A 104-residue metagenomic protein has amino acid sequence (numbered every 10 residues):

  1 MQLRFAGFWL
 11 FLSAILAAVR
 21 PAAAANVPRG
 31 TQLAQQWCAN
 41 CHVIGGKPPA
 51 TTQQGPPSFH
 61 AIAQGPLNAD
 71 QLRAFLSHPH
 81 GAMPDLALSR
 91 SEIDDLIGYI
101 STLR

Functional and structural regions predicted by a protein language model:
M1-W9: Bacterial N-terminal signal peptides that target proteins for export
W9-A17: Bacterial N-terminal signal peptides
R20-A24: Sec/Tat signal peptide C-region and signal peptidase I cleavage site
A25-G55, P79-A82, T102-R104: Periplasmic/extracellular electron-transfer cofactor-ligation site, primarily the c-type cytochrome heme-c attachment
Q54-R104: Extracytoplasmic electron-transfer domains, predominantly the class I c-type cytochrome c fold
